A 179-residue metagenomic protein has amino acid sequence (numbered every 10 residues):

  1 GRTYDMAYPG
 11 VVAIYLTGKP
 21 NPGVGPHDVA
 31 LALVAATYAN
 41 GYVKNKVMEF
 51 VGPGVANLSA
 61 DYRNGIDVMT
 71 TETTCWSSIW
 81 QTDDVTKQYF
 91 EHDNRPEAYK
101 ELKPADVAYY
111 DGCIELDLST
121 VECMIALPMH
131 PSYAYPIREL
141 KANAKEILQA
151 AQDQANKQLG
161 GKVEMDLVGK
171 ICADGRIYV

Functional and structural regions predicted by a protein language model:
G1-V179: Fe-S-dependent hydro-lyases/dehydratases of central metabolism
